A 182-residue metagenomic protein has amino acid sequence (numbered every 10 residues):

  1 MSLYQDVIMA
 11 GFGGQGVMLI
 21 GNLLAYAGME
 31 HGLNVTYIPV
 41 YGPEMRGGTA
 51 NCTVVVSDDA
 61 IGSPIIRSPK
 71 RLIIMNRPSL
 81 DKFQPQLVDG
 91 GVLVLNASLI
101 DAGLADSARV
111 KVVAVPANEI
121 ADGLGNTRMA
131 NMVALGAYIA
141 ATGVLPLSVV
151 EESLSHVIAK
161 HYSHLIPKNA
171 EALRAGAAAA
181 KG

Functional and structural regions predicted by a protein language model:
M1-G182: Active-site cofactor/cluster-binding pocket
